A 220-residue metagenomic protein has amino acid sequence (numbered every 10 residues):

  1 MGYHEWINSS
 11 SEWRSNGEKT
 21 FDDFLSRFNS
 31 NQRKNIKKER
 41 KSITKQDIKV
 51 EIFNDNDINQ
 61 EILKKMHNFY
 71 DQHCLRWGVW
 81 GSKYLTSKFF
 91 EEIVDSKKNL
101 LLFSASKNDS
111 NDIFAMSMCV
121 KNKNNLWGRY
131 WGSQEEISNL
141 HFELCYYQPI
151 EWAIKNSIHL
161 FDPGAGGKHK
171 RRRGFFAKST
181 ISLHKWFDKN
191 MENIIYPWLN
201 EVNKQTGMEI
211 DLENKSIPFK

Functional and structural regions predicted by a protein language model:
M1-N139, H184-K185, E192, N200 (+1 more regions): A conserved beta-strand-loop-helix scaffold within acyl/acetyltransferase catalytic domains
M1-N8, K123-K189: Acyl-donor binding region in acyl/amide transferases
K34-I36, D112-F114, Y147-P149, F161 (+1 more regions): Residue-level detector of functional hotspots within protein domains
K88, N156, G164-K220: C-terminal catalytic domain of photolyase/cryptochrome flavoproteins, centering on the FAD-binding pocket
